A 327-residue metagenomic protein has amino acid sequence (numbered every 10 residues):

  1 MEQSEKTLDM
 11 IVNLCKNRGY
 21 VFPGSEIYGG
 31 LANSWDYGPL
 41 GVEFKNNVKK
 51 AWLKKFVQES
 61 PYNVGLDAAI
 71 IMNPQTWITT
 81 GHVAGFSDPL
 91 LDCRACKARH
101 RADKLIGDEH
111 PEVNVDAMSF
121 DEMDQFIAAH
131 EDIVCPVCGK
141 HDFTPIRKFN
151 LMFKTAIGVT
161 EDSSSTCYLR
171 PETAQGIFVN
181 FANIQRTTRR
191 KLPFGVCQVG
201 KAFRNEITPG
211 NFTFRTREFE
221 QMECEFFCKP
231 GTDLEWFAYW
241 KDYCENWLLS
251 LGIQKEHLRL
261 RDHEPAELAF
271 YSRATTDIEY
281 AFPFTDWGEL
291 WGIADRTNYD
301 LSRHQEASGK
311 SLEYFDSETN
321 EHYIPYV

Functional and structural regions predicted by a protein language model:
E2-V327: TRNA-recognition modules of translation machinery and tRNA-sensing kinases, especially anticodon-binding
